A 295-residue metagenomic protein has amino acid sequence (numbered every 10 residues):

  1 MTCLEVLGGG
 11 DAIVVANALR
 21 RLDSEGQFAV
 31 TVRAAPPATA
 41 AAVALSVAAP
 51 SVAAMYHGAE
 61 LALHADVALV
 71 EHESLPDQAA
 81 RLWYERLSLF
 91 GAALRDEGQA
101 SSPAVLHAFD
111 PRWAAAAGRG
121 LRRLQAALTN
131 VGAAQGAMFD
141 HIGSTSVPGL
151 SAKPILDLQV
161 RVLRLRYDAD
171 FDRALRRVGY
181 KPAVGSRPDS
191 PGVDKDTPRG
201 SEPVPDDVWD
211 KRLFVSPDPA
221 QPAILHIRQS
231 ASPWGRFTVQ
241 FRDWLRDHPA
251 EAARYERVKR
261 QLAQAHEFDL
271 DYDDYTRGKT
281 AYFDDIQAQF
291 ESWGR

Functional and structural regions predicted by a protein language model:
M1-V30: Short, charged N-terminal beta->alpha structural module
T2-L4, G10, E73-D140: Helical scaffold of the NTase/Pol beta-like nucleotidyltransferase catalytic core
G26-E71: Short, well-ordered secondary-structure micro-motifs within conserved domains or adaptor modules
Q27, L124-A169: Active-site nucleotide-donor binding segment shared across nucleotidyl transfer reactions
V32, L158, P222-Q229: A short acidic-to-branched-hydrophobic micro-motif
A38, A49, V162-D168, P219-A220 (+1 more regions): Short, charged/polar surface micro-motifs in flexible loops or helix N-caps
A80-A92, I224-R295: Catalytic cores of NTP-dependent nucleotidyl/adenyl transfer enzymes across multiple folds
W113-L124, V162-V215: Metal-dependent nucleotidyltransferase catalytic core
